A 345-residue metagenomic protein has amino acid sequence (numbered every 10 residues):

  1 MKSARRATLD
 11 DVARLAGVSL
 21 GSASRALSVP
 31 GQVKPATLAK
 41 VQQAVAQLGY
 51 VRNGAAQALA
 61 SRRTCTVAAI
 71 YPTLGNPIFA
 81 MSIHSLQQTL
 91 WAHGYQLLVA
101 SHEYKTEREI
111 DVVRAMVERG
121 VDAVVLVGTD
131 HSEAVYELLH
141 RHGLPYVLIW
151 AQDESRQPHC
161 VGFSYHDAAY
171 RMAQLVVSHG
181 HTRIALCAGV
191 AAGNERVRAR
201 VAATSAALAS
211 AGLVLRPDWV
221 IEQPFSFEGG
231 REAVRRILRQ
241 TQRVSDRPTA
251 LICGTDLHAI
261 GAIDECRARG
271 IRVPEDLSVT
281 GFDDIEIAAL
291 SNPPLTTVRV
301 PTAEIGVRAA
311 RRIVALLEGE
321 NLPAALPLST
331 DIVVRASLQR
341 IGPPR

Functional and structural regions predicted by a protein language model:
M1-C65, R345: N-terminal helix-turn-helix DNA-binding module of bacterial transcription factors
P35, A39, L48-A123, V190 (+1 more regions): Amphipathic helical "hinge" segments at domain boundaries
G54, P72-M81, V99-R108, V161-R171 (+6 more regions): Hinge/beta->alpha junction and helix N-cap segments in small-molecule ligand-binding domains
Y104, V127-R171, H179, L213 (+3 more regions): Flexible loop/hinge segments that line or gate small-molecule binding clefts
E107-G120, G229-V244: Short, well-structured alpha-helical segments in soluble
G120-G128, A185-A188, V220, R243-T255 (+1 more regions): Periplasmic-binding protein-like
R235, R239-R345: Flexible loop/turn connectors
